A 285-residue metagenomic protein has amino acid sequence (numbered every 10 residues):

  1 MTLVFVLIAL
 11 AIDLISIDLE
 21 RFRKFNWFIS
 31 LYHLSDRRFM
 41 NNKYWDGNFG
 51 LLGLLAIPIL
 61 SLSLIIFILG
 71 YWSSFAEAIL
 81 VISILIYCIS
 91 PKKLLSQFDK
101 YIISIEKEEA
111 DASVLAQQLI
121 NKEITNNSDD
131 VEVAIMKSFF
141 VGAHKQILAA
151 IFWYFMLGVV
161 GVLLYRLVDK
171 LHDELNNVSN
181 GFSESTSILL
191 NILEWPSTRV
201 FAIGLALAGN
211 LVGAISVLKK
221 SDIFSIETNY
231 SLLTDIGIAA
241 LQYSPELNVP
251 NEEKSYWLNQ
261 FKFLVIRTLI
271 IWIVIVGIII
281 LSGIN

Functional and structural regions predicted by a protein language model:
M1-N285: Hydrophobic N-terminal alpha-helices or hydrophobic patches in metabolic proteins across all domains of life
